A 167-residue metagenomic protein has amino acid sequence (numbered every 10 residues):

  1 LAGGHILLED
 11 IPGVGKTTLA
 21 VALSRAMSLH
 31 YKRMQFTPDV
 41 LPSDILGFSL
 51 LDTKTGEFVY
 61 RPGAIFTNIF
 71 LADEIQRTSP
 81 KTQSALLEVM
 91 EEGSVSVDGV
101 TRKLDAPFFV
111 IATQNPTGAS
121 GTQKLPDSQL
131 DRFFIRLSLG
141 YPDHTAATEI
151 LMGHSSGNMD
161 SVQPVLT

Functional and structural regions predicted by a protein language model:
L1-G3, I11-P12, P62-I65, R102-L104: Phosphate-binding P-loop
A2-T37: Walker A/P-loop
I6, F70, F108: Conserved beta-strand position immediately N-terminal to the Walker
D10, D73-E74, A85: Walker B catalytic acidic pair
I11, I45, T113: P-loop (Walker A) phosphate-binding loop of NTP-binding proteins
A26-K54: AAA+/P-loop NTPase substrate/partner-engagement loops
L51-L71: Conserved alpha-helical scaffold flanking the Walker A/P-loop in AAA+ ATPase domains
D52-E57, R77-T82, M90-L166: Canonical AAA+ ATPase core
